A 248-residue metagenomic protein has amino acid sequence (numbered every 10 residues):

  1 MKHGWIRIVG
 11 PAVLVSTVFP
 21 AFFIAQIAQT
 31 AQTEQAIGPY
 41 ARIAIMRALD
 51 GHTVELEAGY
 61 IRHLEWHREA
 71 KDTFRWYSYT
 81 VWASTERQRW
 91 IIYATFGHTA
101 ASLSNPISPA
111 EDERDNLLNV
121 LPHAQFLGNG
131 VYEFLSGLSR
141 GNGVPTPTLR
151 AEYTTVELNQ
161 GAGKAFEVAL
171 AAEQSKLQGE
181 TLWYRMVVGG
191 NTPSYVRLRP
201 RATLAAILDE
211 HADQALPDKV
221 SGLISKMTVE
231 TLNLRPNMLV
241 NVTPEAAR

Functional and structural regions predicted by a protein language model:
M1-R7: N-terminal secretory signal peptides that target proteins for export/translocation
P11-A25: Bacterial N-terminal signal peptides
A25-R248: Short S/T/G/P-rich N-terminal loop/turn motif that feeds into the first structured element of a domain
